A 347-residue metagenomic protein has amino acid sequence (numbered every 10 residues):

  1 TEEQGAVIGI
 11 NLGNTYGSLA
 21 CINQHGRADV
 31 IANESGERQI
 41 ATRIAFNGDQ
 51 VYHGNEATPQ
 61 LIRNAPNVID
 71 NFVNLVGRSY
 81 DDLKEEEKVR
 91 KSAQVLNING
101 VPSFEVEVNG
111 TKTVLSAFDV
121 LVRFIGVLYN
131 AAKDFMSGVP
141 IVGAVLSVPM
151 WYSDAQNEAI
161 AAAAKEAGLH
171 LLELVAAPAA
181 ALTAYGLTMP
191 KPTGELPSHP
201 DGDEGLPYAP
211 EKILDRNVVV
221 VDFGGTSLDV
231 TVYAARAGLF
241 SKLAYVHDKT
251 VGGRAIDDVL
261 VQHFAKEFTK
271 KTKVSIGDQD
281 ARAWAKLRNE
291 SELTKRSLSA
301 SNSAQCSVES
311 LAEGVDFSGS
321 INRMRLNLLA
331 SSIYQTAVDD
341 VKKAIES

Functional and structural regions predicted by a protein language model:
T1-E87, L96, N109-V114, F118 (+2 more regions): Oxyanion-binding/catalytic loops of NTP- or PPi-dependent enzymes
K91-V108: Short acidic, low-complexity segments enriched in Ser/Thr/Gly/Pro
